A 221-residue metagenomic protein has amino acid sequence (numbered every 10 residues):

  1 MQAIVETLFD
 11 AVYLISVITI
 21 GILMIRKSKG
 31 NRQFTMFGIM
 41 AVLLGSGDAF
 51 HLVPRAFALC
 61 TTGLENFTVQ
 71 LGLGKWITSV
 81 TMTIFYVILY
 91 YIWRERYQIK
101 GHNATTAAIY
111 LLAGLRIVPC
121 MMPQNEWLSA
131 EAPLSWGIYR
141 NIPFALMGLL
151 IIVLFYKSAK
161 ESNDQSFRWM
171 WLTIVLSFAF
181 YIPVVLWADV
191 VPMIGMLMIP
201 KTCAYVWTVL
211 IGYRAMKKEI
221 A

Functional and structural regions predicted by a protein language model:
M1-T19: Hydrophobic transmembrane alpha-helical segments in integral membrane proteins
Q2-E6, G63-W76, S129-I142, V191-K201: Non-cytosolic membrane-interface motifs at loop->transmembrane helix junctions
V17-R26, V87-W93, V118-P123, I142-R168 (+2 more regions): Alpha-helical transmembrane segments in multipass membrane proteins, preferentially the mid-helix core
G21-K27, F50-A107, F155, G212-M216: Internal transmembrane alpha-helix with an interfacial aromatic "cap," most often the third helix
I25-F37, W93-T105, A130-P133, Y156-W169 (+1 more regions): Membrane-interface helix-boundary motifs at transmembrane edges
S46-A58, A113-A132, I174-I194: C-terminal ends of transmembrane alpha-helices and the immediately adjacent extracellular/lumenal or cytosolic loop
V80-I151: Membrane-proximal helix-loop-helix units in multi-pass membrane proteins
W171-K217: Terminal transmembrane helical module of multi-pass membrane proteins
